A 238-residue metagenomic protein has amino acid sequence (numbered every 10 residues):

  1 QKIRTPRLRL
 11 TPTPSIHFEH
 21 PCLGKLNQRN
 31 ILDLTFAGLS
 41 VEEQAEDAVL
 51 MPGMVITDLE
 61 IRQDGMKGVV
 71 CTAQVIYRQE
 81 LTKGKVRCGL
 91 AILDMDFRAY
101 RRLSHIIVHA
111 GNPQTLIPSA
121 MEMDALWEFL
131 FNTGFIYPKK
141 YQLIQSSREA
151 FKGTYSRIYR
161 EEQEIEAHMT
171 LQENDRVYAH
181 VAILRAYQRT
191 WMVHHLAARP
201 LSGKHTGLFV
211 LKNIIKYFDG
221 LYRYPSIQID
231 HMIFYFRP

Functional and structural regions predicted by a protein language model:
Q1-A179, K216-M232: Structured alpha-helical
Y178, R185-P238: Acyl-donor binding region in acyl/amide transferases
